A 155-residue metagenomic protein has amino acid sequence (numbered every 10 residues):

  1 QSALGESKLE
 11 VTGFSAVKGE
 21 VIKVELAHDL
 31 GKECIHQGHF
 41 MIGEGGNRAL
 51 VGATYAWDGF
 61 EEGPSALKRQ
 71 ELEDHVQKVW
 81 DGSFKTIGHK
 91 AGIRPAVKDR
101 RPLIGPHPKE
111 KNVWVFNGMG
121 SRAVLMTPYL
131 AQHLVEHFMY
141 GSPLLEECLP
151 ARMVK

Functional and structural regions predicted by a protein language model:
S2-N112: Active-site substrate-recognition segment that forms the wall of the catalytic cavity or substrate channel
F84-K155: C-terminal catalytic lobe of FAD-dependent flavoproteins
